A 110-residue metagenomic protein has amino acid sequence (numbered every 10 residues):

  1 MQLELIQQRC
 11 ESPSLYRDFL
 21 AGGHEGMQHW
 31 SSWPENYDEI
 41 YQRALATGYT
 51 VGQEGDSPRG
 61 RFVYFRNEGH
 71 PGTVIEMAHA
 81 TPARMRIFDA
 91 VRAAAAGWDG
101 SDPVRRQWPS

Functional and structural regions predicted by a protein language model:
M1-T50, R66-S110: Glyoxalase I/VOC metalloenzyme domain signal
Q53-D56: Short beta-strand
P58-R61: Short acidic/glycine-enriched loop/turn segments that link adjacent beta-strands
